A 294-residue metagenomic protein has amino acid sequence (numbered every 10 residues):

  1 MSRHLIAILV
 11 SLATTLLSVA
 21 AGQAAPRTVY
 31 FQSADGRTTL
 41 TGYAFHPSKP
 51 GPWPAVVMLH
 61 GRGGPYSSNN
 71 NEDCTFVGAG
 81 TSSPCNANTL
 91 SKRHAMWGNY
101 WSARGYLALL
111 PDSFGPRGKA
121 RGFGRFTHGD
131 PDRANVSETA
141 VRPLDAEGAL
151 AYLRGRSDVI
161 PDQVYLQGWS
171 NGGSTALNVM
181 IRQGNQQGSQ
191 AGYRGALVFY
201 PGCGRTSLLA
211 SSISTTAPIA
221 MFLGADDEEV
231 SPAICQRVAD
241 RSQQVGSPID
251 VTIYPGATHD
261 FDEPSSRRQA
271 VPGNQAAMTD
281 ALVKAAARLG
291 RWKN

Functional and structural regions predicted by a protein language model:
Q23-G51: N-terminal cap/lid segment of alpha/beta-hydrolase-fold proteins
L40, V56-G155, E263-A270, A276: Serine-hydrolase catalytic machinery in alpha/beta-hydrolase-like enzymes
H60, Q167-S170, G224: Conserved alpha/beta-hydrolase "nucleophile elbow" surrounding the catalytic nucleophile
P65-S67, R104, V136-S214: Primarily recognizes the serine-hydrolase "nucleophile elbow" in alpha/beta-hydrolase and SGNH/GDSL folds
T215, M221-L223, D227: Short beta-strand/loop motif that positions the catalytic acidic residue of the alpha/beta-hydrolase fold
A225-E228, G256-T258: Acidic beta-to-alpha connecting loop that harbors the catalytic carboxylate
S231-R241: Short alpha-helix in the alpha/beta-hydrolase fold that links the catalytic acid
G246-N294: C-terminal catalytic histidine-bearing segment of alpha/beta-hydrolase fold enzymes
